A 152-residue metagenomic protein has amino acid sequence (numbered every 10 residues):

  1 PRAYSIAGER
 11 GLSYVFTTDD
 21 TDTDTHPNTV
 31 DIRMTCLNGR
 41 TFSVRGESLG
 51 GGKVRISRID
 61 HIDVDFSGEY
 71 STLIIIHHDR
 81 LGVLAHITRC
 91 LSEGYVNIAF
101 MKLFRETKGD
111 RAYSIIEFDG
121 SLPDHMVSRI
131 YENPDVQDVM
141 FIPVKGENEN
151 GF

Functional and structural regions predicted by a protein language model:
P1-F152: A conserved regulatory-domain signal marking ACT and ACT-like small-molecule sensing domains and adjacent regulatory
